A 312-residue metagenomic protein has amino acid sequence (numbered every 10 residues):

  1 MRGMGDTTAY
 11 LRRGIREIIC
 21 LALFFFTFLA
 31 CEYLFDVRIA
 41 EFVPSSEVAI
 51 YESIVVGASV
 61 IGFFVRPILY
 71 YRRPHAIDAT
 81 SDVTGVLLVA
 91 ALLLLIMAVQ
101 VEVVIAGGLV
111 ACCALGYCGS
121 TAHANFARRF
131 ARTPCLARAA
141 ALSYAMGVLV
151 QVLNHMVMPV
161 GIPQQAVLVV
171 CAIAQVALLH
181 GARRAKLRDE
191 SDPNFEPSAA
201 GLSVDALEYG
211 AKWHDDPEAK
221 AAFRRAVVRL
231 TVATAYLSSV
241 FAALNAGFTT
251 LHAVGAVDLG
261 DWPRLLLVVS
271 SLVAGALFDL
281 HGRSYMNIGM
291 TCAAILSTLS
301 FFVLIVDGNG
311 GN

Functional and structural regions predicted by a protein language model:
G5-V48, E52, A219-G247: Pair of pore-lining "gating" transmembrane helices in MFS-fold secondary transporters
E41-G57, R138-A141, V228-V232, T250-V268: Loop-to-transmembrane helix entry
G62-D78, S270-N287: Helix-to-loop junctions at the C-terminal end of transmembrane segments in multipass secondary transporters
V86-Q100, A294-N309: C-terminal ends and interior cores of transmembrane alpha-helices in multi-pass membrane transporters/permeases
V104-G116, T234, S238, N312: Helical-face signature of the major facilitator-like transporter fold
G116-F130, N312: Intracellular juxtamembrane helix-capping segments at the cytosolic ends of symmetry-related transmembrane helices
A131-M158: Glycine-rich segments within core transmembrane alpha-helices of 12-TM secondary carriers
Q164-R183: Symmetry-related core transmembrane helices of the 12-TM Major Facilitator Superfamily/SLC fold
